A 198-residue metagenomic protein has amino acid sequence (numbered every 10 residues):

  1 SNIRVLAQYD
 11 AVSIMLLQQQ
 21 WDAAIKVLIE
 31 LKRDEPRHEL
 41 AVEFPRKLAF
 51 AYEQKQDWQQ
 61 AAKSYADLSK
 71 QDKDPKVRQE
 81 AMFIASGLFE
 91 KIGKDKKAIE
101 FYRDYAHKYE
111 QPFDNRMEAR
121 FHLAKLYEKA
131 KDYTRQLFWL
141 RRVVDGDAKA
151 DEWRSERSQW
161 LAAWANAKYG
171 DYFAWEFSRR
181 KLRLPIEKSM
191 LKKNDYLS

Functional and structural regions predicted by a protein language model:
S1-S198: Acidic, polar-rich low-complexity tracts and alpha-helical solenoid repeat scaffolds
